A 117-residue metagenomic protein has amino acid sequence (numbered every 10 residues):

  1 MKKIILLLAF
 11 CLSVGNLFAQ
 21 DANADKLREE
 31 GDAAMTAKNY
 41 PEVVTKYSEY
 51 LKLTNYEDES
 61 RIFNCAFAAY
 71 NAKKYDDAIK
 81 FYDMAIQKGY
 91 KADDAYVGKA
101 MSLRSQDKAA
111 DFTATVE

Functional and structural regions predicted by a protein language model:
M1-A24: Bacterial Sec-dependent N-terminal signal peptides
D25, E59-S60, D94: Start-of-helix register in tetratricopeptide repeats
T36-A37, A68-A72, M101, S105-K108: Register position in tetratricopeptide repeats
Y50-L51, M84-A85: Canonical positions in the second alpha-helix
N55-Y56, Y90: Short coil turns that delineate tetratricopeptide repeat
F63-C65, G98: Canonical tetratricopeptide repeat
